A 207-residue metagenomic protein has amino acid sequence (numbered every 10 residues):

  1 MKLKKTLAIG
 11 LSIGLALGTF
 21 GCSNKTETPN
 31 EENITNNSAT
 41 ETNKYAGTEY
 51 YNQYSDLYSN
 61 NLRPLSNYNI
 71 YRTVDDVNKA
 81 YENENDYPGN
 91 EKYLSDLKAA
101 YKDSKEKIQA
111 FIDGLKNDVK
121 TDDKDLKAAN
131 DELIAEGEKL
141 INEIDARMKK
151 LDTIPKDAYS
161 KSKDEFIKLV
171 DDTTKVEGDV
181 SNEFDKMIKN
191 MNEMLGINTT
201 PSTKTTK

Functional and structural regions predicted by a protein language model:
M1-I9: Bacterial N-terminal signal peptides that target proteins for export
I9-A16: Hydrophobic helical h-region of N-terminal Sec-dependent signal peptides in bacterial secretory/periplasmic proteins
L17-G21: C-terminal motif of bacterial Sec signal peptides marking the signal peptidase cleavage site
S23-A99: Immediate post-signal-peptide N-terminus of mature secreted/exported proteins
Y68-K92, L115-D122, R147-K161, M191-M194 (+1 more regions): Secondary-structure edge/capping motif, primarily at the C-terminal ends of alpha-helices and the immediately following
E91-I134: Short, solvent-exposed, charged loop/turn and helix-capping segments that join or cap alpha-helices on peripheral
A100-D118, K139-L151, D172-M187: Amphipathic alpha-helical coiled-coil segments
E183-K207: Short, low-complexity, Pro/Ser/Thr/Gly-rich segments in the mature regions of secreted, periplasmic
